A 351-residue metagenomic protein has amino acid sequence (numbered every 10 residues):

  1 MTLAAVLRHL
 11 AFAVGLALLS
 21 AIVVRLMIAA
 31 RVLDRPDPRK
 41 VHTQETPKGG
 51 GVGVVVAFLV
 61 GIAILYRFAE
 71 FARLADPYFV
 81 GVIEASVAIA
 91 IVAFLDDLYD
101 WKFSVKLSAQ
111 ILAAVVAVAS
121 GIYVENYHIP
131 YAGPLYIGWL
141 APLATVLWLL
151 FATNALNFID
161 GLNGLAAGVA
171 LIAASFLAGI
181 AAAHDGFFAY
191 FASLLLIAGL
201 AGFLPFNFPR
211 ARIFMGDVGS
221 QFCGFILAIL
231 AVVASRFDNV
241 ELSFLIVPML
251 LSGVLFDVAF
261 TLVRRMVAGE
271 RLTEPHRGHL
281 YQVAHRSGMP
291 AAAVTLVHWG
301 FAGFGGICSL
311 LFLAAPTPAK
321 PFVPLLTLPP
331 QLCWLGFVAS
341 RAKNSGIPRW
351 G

Functional and structural regions predicted by a protein language model:
T2-R31, V54-I91, L165-G351: Alpha-helical transmembrane segments
L19, E84-V92, A109-V124, A144-A152 (+3 more regions): Membrane-embedded alpha-helical core segments of multi-pass
P36-G49: Juxtamembrane helix-capping/reentrant segments at transmembrane boundaries
G61-L74, A93-W101, V118-A132: Transmembrane alpha-helix boundary signature
L74-G81, Y99-A109: Membrane-interfacial loop-to-helix junctions in multi-pass inner-membrane proteins
V80, Y136-L147, Y190: Membrane-interfacial loop-to-helix junctions in multi-pass transporters
Y99, I129-I137, M289-P290, L313-A315: Membrane interface segments of multi-pass transport proteins and intramembrane proteases
